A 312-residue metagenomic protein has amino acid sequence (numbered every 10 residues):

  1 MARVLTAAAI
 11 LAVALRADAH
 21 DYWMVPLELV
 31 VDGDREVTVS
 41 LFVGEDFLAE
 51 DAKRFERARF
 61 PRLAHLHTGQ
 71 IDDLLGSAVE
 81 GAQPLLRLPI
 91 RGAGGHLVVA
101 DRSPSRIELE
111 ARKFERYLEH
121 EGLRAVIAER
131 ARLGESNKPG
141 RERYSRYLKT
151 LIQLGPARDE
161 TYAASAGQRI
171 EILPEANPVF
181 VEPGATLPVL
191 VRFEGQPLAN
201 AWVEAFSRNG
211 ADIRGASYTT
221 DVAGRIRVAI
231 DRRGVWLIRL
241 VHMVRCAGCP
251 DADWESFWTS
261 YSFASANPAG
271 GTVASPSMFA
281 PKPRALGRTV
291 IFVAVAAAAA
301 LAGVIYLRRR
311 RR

Functional and structural regions predicted by a protein language model:
A19-T38, Y117-H120, A125-L187, R192-A199 (+2 more regions): Beta-strand-rich domain onsets/edges
L48, S103-A111, V244-C249: Short acidic/polar inter-strand loop motif in beta-rich domains
E56-A58, Q196-S207: Short, ordered, surface-exposed loop/turn motifs in non-cytosolic proteins
R62-Q70, W202-Y218: Short amphipathic beta-strand segments in non-cytosolic proteins
E80-L86, G92, A216-G234: Glycine-centered loop-to-beta-strand initiation motif
F279-A294: Juxtamembrane/start-of-transmembrane alpha-helix segments at the extracytoplasmic/lumenal side of membrane anchors
I291-R312: C-terminal membrane-anchoring or membrane-association module
